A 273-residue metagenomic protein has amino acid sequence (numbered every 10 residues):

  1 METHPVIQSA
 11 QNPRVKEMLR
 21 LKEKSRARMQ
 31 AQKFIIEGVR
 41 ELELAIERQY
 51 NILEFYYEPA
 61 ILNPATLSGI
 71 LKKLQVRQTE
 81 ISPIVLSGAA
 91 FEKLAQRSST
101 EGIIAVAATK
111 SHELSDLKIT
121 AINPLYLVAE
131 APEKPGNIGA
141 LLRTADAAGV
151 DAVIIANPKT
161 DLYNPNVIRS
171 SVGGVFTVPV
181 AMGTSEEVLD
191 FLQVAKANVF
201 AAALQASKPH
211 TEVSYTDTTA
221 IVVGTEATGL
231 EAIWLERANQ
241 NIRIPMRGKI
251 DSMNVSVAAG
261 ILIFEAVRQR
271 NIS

Functional and structural regions predicted by a protein language model:
M1-L71, K159-T160: Boundary-proximal intrinsically disordered activation/regulatory segments immediately upstream of a helical core
I7, F34, E130-A131, A156-N157 (+4 more regions): Glycine- and other small-residue-rich loops at beta-strand/loop junctions that grip anionic moieties
G38, E133-A140, N254-A258: Amphipathic alpha-helical repeat scaffolds
K73-Q96: A glycine-rich helix N-cap at a beta->alpha junction
I84, A89, H112-A206: RNA substrate-binding interface of SAM-dependent RNA methyltransferases
Q96-S98, G102-I122: Acidic/glycine-rich phosphate/pyrophosphate-binding loops and surrounding catalytic core that coordinate Mg2+
T144-A148, L162, N166-G174, A232-S273: Structured adenosyl-cofactor binding patch, chiefly the S-adenosyl-L-methionine
F200-I250, N254: Active-site/ligand-binding-proximal alpha/beta "capping" segment
